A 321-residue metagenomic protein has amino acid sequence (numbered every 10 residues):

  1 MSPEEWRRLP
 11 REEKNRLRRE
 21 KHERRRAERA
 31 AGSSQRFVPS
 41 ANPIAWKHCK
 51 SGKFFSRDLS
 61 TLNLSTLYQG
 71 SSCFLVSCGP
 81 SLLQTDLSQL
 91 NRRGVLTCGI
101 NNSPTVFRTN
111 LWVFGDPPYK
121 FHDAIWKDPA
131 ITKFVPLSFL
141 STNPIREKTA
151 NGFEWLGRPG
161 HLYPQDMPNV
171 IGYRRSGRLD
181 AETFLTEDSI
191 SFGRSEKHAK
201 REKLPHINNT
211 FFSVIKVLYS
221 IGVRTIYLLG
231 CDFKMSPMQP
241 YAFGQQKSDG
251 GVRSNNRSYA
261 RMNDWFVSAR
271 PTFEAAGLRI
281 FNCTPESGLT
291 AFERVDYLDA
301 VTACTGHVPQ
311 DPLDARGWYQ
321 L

Functional and structural regions predicted by a protein language model:
S2-N15, K21: BZIP DNA-binding basic region
R18-L321: Metal-ion/cofactor- or nucleotide/acyl-coenzyme-handling active-site neighborhoods
